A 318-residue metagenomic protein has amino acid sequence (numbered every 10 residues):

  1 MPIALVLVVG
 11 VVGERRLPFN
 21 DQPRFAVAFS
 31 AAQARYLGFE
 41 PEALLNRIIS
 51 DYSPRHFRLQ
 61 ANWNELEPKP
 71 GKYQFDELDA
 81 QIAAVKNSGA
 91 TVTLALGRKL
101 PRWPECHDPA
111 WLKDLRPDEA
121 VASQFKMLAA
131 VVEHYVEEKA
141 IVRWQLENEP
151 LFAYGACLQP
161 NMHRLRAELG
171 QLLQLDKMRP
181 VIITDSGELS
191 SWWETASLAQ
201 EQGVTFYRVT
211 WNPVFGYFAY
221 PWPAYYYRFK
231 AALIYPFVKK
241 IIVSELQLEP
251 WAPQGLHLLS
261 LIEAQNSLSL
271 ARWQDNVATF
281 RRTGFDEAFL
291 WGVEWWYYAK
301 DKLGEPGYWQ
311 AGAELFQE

Functional and structural regions predicted by a protein language model:
V6-R55, Q60: Boundary/entry segment of secreted carbohydrate-active catalytic domains
F25-F29, R55-L59, V92-L96, V142-L146 (+4 more regions): Hydrophobic faces of well-ordered beta-strands that scaffold small-molecule active sites in alpha/beta enzyme cores
S30-Y36, N62-F75, A110-A122, E147-P160 (+2 more regions): The substrate-binding groove and active-site-proximal loops of carbohydrate-active enzymes, especially glycoside
R35-D51, Q124-H134, S186-T195, S269-T279: Short, acidic/polar
E42-Y52, H56-A110, A156-I183, S197 (+2 more regions): Aromatic-lined substrate-binding rim segments of carbohydrate-active enzymes
R58, R98-P104, Q124-Q159, F289-L290: Active-site groove signature of glycoside hydrolases
V142, I242-E318: Substrate-binding cleft of secreted/luminal carbohydrate-active enzymes
G170, D176-L256, G307-G312: Glycoside hydrolase catalytic-domain groove-lining segments
